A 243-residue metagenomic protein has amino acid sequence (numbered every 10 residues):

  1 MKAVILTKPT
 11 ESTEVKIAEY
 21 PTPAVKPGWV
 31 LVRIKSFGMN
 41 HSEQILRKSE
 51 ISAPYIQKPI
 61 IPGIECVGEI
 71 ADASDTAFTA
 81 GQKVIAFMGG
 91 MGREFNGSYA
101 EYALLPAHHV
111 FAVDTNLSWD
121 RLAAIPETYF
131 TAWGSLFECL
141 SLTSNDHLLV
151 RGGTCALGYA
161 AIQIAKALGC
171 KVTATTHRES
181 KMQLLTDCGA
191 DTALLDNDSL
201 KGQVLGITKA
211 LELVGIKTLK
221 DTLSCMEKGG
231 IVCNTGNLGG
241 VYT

Functional and structural regions predicted by a protein language model:
P21-G38, E50-M91: Glycine-rich beta-strand-centered segment in the early N-terminal region that forms part of a ligand/cofactor-binding
K83, H147, K171, G230-I231: Short glycine-centered segments of the SAM/dcSAM-binding site in methyltransferase folds
I85, T208-L211, C233: N-terminal Rossmann-like NAD(P) cofactor-binding module of classical short-chain dehydrogenase/reductase
F87-G152: NAD(P)H dinucleotide-binding glycine-rich loop of Rossmann-like/cofactor-binding domains, especially the beta1-alpha1
Y129-F130, G152-Y159, G215: Glycine-rich NAD(P) Rossmann-fold beta1-alpha1 loop
V150, K166-D221: Adenosine-nucleotide cofactor-binding segment
L185, K217-T243: Glycine-rich phosphate-binding loop and adjacent beta-alpha segment of Rossmann(oid) nucleotide-cofactor-binding
